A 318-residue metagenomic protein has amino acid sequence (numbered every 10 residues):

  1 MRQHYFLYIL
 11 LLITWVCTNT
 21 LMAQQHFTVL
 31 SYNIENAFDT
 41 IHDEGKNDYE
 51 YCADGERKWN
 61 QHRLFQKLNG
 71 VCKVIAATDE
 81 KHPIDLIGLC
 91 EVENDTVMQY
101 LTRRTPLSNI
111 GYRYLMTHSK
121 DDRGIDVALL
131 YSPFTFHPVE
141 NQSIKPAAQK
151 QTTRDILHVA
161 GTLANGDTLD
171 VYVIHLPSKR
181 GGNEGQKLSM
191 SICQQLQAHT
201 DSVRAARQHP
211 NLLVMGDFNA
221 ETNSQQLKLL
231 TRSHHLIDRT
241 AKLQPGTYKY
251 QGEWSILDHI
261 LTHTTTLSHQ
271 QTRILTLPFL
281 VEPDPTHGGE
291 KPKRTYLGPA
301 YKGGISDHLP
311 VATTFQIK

Functional and structural regions predicted by a protein language model:
M1-Q25: Bacterial Sec-dependent N-terminal signal peptides
L21-R104, L115, S119, I125 (+3 more regions): N-terminal, active-site-proximal structural segment of metallo-dependent hydrolase catalytic domains
I34-A37, V92, L176, D217-F218 (+1 more regions): Active-site metal-binding loops of divalent metal-dependent hydrolases
D43-G45, A164-Q194, A198: Metal-dependent phosphoester/phosphodiester hydrolase catalytic core
G55-H62, P83-L89, M116-T117, P146-A147 (+4 more regions): Second-shell loop/turn segments in exported
L86, V92-L176: Structured beta-strand-rich core segments of catalytic domains in phosphoester-bond hydrolases
N94-T96, D122-G124, K179-R180, N219-Q225 (+1 more regions): Active-site environment of divalent metal-dependent phosphoester hydrolases
T200-L212, A220-K318: Metal-dependent phosphoester-hydrolase catalytic domains
